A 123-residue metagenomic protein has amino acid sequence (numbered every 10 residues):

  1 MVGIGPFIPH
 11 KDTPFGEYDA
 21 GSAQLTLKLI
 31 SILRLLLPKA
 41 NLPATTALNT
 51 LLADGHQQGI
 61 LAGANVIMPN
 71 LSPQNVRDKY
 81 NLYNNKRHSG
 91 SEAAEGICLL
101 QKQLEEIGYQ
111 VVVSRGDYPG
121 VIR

Functional and structural regions predicted by a protein language model:
M1-F15, S22-T45, T50-L51, Q58 (+1 more regions): Conserved C-terminal portion of the radical SAM core fold that forms the substrate/S-adenosylmethionine-binding
G16-A20, N84-R87: Short glycine-enriched, charge-decorated loop/helix-capping segments at active-site entrances that position
A20-L27, A94, C98: Non-membrane alpha-helical structural segments and their capping/turn regions in soluble enzymes
L52-R123: Radical SAM enzyme core and accessory elements
